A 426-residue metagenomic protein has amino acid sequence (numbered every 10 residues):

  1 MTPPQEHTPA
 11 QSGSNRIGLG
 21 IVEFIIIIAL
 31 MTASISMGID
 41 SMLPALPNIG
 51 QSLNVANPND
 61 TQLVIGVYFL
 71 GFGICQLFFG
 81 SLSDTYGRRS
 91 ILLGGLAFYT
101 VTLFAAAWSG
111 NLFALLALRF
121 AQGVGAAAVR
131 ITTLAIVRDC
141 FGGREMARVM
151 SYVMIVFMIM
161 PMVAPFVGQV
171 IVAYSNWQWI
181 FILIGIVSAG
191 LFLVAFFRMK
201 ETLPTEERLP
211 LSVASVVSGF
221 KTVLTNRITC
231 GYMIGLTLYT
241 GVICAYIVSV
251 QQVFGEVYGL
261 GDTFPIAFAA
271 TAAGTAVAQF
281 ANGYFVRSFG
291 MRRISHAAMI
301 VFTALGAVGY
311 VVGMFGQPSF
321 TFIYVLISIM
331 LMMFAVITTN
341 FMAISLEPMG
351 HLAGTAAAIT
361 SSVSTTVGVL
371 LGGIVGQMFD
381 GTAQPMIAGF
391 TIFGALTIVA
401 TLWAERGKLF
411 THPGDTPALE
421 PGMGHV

Functional and structural regions predicted by a protein language model:
P9-G18, T202-Y232: Juxtamembrane intracellular "pre-TM" segments in multi-pass secondary transporters
A45-I74: Extracellular/periplasmic helix-loop-helix junction of adjacent transmembrane segments in MFS-like secondary
V55, G87, W108-A114, G125 (+2 more regions): Helix-breaking motifs and short loop linkers at transmembrane-helix boundaries and internal kinks in secondary membrane
G73-F113: Conserved MFS/SLC helix-loop-helix module at the cytosolic interface between two early adjacent transmembrane helices
S90-F104, G185, I294-G309: Structural signature of the two symmetry-related core transmembrane helices
F98-A105, F113-A121, T321-I329: Paired small-residue
L118-I159: Cytoplasmic helix-loop-helix junction between adjacent transmembrane helices in 12-TM secondary transporters
M342-Q384, G389-F390: A late C-terminal transmembrane helix in Major Facilitator Superfamily
